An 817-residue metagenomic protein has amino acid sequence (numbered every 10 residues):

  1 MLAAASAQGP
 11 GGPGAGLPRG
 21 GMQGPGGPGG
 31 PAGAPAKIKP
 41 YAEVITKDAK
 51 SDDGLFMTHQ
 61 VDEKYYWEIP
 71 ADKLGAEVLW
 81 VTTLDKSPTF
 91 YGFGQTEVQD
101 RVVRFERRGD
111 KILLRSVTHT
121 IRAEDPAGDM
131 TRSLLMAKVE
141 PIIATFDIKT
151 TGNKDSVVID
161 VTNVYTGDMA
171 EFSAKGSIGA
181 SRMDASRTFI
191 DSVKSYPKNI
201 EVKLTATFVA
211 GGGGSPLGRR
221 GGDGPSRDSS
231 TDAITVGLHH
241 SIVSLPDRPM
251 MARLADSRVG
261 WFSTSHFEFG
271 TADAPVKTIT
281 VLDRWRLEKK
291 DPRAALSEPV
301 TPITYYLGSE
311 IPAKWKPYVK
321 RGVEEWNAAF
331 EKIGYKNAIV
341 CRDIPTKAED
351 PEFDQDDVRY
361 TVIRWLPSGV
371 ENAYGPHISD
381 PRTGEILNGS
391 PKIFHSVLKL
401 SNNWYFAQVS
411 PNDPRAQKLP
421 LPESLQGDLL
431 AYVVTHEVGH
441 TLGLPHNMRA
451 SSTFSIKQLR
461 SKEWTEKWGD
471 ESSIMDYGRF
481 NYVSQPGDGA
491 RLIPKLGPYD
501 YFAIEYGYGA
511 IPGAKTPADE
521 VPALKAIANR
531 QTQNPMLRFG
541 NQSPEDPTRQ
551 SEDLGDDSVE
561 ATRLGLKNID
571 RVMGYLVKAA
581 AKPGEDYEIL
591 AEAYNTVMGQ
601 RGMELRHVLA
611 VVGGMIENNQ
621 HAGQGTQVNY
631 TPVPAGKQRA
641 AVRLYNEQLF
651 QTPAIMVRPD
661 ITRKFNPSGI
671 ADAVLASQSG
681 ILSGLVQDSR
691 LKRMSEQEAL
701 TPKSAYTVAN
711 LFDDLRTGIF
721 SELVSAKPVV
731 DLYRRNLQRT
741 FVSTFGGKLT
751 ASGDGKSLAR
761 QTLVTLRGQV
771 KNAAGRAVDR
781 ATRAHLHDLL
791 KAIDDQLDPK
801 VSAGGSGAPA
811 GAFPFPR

Functional and structural regions predicted by a protein language model:
L2-A7: Sec/Tat signal peptide C-region and signal peptidase I cleavage site
Q8-Y65, I69-I311, A329, I333 (+12 more regions): Auxiliary tRNA-acceptor-end handling modules of aminoacyl-tRNA synthetases
P18, D343-L366, D428-Q485: The catalytic-center signature of Zn2+-dependent metalloproteases
K39, P317-E324, A328, Y432 (+2 more regions): Solvent-exposed, polar/charged alpha-helical surfaces in well-ordered, non-transmembrane soluble domains, broadly
L79, P126, P317, N402-N403 (+1 more regions): Short conserved micro-motifs at the rims of enzyme active sites and ligand-binding pockets
P312-V319, V323, E423-A431, W468 (+2 more regions): Solvent-exposed, acidic/flexible segments
Y374, S379, E385-I393, V434-L442 (+3 more regions): Extended catalytic-interface subdomain
S451-R817: Conserved catalytic/binding loops enriched for acidic/polar residues
